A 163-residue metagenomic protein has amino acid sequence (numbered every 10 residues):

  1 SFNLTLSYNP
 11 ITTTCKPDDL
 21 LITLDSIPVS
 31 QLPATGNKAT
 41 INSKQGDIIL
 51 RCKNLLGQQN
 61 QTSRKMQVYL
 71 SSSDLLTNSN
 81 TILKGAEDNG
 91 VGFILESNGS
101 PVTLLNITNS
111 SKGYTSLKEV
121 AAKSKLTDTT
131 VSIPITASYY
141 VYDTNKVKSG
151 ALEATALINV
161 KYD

Functional and structural regions predicted by a protein language model:
S1-D163: Mature extracellular/passenger domains of Gram-negative fimbrial/pilin and adhesin proteins
